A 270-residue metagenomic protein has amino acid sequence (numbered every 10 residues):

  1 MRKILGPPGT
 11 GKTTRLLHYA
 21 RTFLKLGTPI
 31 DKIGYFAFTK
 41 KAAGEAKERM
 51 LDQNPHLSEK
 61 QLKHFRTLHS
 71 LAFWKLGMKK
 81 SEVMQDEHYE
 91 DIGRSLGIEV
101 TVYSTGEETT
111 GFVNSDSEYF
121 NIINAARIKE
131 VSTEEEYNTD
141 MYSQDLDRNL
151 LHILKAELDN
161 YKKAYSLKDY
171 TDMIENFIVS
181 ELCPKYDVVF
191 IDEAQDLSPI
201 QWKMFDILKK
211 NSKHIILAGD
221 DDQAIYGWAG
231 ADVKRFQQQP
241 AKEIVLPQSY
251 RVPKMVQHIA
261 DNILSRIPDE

Functional and structural regions predicted by a protein language model:
M1-S81: P-loop NTPase Walker
P7-T14, F38-K41, Q195-E270: Conserved helicase motor core of SF1/SF2 NTP-dependent helicases
T22-L26, R49-Q53, M78, N176-S180 (+3 more regions): Active-site catalytic microenvironments for nucleophilic, acid-base chemistry
P29-I33, K185-Y186, I215, K242: Short, surface-exposed connector motifs at secondary-structure boundaries
R66-H69, F73, S117-F120, R148 (+3 more regions): Non-catalytic, well-ordered alpha-helical scaffold segments
L76-D86, H258-I263: Short, surface-exposed amphipathic charged segments that create phosphate/polyanion-binding patches used for binding
K80-K162: ATP-hydrolysis module of ASCE/P-loop NTPase motor domains, specifically the Walker B Asp-Glu catalytic pair
R148-D232: Conserved helicase NTPase motor core
